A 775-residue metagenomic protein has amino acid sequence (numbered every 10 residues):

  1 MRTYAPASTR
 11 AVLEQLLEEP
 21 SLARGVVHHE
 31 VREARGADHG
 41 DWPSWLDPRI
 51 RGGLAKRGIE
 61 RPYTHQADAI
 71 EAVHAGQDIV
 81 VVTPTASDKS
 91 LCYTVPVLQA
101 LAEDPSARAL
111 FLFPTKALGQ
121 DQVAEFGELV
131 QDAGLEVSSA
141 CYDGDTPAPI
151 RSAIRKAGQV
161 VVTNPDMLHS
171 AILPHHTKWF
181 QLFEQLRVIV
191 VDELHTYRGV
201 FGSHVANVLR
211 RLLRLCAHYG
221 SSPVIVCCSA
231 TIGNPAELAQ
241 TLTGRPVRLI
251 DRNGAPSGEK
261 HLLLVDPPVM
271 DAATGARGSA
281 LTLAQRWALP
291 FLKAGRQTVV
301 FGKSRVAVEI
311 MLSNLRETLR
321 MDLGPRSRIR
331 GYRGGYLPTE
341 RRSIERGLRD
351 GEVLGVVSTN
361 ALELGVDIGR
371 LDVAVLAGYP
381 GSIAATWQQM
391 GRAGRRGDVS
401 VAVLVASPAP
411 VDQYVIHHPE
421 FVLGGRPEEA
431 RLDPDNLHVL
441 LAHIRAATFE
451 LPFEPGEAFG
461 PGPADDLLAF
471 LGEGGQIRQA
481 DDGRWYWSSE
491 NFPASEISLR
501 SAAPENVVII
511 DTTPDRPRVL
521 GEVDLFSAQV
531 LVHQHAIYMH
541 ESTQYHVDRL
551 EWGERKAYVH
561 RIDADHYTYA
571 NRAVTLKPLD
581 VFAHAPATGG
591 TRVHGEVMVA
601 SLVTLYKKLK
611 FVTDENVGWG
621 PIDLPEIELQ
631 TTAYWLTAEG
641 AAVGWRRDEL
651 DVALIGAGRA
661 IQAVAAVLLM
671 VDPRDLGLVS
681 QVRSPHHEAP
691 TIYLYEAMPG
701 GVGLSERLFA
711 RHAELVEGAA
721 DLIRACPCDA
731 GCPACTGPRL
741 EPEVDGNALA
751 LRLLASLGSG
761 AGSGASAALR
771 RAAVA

Functional and structural regions predicted by a protein language model:
M1-T3, S756-A775: Acidic, low-complexity intrinsically disordered tails
T3-H28, S304, E541-L550, E554-K556 (+2 more regions): Structured, non-catalytic alpha/beta "coupling" segments that mediate domain-domain communication and provide generic
Y4-A7, D41, V652, D745: Alpha-helix boundary/N-cap detector
R10, E14-S90, V95-P452, E457-A494 (+2 more regions): Helicase motor core with emphasis on the C-terminal RecA-like subdomain
A102-S106, G127, W287-L289, G295 (+6 more regions): ASCE P-loop NTPase motor cores of helicases and related translocases
S229, T736-R739: Cys/His-coordinated zinc-binding microdomains
S400-A402, P408-R426, H438-P455, A464 (+5 more regions): Extended Lys/Arg-rich polyanion-binding regions
C726-C735: Short cysteine clusters
